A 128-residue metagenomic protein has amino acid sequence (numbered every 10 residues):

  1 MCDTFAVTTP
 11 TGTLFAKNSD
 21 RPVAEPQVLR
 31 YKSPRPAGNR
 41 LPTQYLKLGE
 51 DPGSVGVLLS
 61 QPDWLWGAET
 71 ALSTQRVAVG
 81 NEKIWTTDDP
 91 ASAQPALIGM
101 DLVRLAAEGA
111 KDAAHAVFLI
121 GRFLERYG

Functional and structural regions predicted by a protein language model:
D3-I98, L119-Y127: A contiguous strand-loop segment
M100-D101, A114: A structural signal for well-ordered alpha-helical segments within the folded catalytic domains of diverse enzymes
L102-G109: Second-shell loop/turn segments in exported
G109-H115: Short, charged, surface-exposed loops that flank catalytic or proteolytic processing sites
